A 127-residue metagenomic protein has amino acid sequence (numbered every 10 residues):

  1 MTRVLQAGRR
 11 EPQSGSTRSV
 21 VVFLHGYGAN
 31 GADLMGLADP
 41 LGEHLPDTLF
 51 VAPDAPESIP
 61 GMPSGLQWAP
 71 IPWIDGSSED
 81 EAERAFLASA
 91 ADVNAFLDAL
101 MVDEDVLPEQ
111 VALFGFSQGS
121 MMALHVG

Functional and structural regions predicted by a protein language model:
M1-V106, Q110: Serine-hydrolase catalytic machinery in alpha/beta-hydrolase-like enzymes
G36, H125-V126: Active-site signature of alpha/beta-hydrolase-fold catalytic machinery across serine- and Asp/Cys-nucleophile hydrolases
G115-G119, A123: Gly/Ala-rich beta-loop-alpha elbow adjacent to hydrolase catalytic centers
